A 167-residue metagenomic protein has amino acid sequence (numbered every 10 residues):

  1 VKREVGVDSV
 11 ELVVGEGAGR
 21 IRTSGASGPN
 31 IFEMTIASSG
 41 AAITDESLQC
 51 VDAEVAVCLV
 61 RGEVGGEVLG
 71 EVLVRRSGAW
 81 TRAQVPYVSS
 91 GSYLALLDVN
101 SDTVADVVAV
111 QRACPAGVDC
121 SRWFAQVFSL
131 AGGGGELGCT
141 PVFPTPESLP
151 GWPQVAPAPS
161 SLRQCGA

Functional and structural regions predicted by a protein language model:
V1, A105-A167: Acidic, small-residue rich beta-repeat scaffolds with periodic aromatic anchors
V1-E46, P159-A167: Terminal domain-start segments
R3-S9, Q49-V57, D98-V107: Acidic, glycine-anchored loop motifs typical of Ca2+
V14-G15, V60-G65, V110-C114: Beta-strand C-termini and the immediately following turn/loop, strongest in propeller blades
A18-R22, G66-V72, P115-V127: Structural motif
I21-S39, E71-V88, Q126-P141: Surface-exposed loop/turn elements that mediate protein-protein interactions on large endomembrane-trafficking
A41-Q49, S89-D98, E147-G151: Repeated scaffold domains used in trafficking and secretory/extracellular systems, primarily beta-propellers
C50-G78: Mid-length scaffold segments of soluble, non-membrane domains
